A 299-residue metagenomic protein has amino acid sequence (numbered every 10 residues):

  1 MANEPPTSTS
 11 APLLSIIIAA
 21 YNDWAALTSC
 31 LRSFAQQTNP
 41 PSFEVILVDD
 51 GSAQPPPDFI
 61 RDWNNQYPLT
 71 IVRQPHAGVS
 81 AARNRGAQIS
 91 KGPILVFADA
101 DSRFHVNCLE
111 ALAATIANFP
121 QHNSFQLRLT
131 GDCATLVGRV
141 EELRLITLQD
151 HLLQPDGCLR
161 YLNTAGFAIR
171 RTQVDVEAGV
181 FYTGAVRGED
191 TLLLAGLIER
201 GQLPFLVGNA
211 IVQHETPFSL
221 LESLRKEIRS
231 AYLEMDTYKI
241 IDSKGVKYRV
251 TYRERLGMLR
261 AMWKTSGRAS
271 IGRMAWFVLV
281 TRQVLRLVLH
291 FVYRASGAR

Functional and structural regions predicted by a protein language model:
L14-A26, C30, Q37, V48: A conserved hydrophobic helix/loop-capping motif in glycosyltransferases and polysaccharide synthases
L31-R73: Acidic donor-binding segment of Leloir-type glycosyltransferases
Q74-S90: Glycine-rich, basic loop-to-helix element that forms the pyrophosphate-binding segment of sugar-nucleotide handling
L95: Short aromatic/hydrophobic "clamp" motif used to bind/position activated sugar donors
N107-R139: Conserved donor NDP-sugar-binding/catalytic core segment of glycosyltransferases
L127, E141-R160: Short, flexible, basic/aromatic active-site loop/helix in glycosyltransferases
V186-A195: Acidic donor-binding loop at a coil-to-helix junction in glycosyltransferase catalytic cores that engages
K226-L233, K244-R299: Non-catalytic, C-terminal membrane-associated alpha-helical segments of glycosyltransferases
